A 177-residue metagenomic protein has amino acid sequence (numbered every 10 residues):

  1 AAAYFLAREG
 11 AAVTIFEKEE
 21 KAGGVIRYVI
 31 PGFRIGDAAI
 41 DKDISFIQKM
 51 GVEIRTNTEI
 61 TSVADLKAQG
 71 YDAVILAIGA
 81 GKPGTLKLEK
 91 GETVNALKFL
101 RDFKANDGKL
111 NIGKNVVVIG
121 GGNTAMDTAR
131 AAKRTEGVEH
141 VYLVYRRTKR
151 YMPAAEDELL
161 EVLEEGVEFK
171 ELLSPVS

Functional and structural regions predicted by a protein language model:
A1-F16, R55-D65, G81-L86, K98-E156: Rossmann-like dinucleotide/flavin-binding elements
F5, D41-E89, S177: Feature captures the FAD/FMN-dependent oxidoreductase FAD-binding
E9, G32, K90-T93, T135: Glycine-rich, phosphate-binding/catalytic loops in enzymes
I15-M50, R101, A129-V176: Rossmann-like dinucleotide-binding cores of NAD(P)H-dependent redox enzymes
G24-V25, I30, A80, G121-N123: Gly/Ser/Thr-rich helix-start
G51, Y71, G113-K114, G166: Short, well-ordered alpha-helix to beta-strand connector turns
V74-A77, N95, V118: Redox-cofactor binding/interface segments in oxidoreductases and associated redox assembly factors
